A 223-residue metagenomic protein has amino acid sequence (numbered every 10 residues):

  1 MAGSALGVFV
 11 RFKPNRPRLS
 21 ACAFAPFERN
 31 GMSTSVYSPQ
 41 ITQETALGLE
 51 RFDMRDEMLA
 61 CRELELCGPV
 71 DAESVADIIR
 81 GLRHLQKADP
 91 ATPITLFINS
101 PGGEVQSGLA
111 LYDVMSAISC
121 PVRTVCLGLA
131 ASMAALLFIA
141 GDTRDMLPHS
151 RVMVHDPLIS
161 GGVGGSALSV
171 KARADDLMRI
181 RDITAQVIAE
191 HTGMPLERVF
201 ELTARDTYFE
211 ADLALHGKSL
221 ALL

Functional and structural regions predicted by a protein language model:
F9, P14-N15, L19-L223: Terminal-region recognition feature
